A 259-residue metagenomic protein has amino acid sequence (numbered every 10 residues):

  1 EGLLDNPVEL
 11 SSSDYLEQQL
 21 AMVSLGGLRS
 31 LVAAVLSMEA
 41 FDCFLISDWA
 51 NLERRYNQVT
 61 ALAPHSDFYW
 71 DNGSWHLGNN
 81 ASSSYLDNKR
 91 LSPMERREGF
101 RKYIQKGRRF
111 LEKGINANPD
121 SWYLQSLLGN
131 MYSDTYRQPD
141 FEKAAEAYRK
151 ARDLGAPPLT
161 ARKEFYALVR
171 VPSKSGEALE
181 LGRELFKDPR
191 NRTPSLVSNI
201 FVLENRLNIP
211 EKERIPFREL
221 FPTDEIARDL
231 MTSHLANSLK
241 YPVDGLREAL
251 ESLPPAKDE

Functional and structural regions predicted by a protein language model:
E1, G176-E259: Long, ordered, amphipathic alpha-helical scaffolds
E1-Q58, L62-S121, S126-K150, R162-R170 (+2 more regions): Short coil/linker segments at helix-helix boundaries
A61, R152-D153, F186-K187: Amphipathic alpha-helical segments of tetratricopeptide repeats
